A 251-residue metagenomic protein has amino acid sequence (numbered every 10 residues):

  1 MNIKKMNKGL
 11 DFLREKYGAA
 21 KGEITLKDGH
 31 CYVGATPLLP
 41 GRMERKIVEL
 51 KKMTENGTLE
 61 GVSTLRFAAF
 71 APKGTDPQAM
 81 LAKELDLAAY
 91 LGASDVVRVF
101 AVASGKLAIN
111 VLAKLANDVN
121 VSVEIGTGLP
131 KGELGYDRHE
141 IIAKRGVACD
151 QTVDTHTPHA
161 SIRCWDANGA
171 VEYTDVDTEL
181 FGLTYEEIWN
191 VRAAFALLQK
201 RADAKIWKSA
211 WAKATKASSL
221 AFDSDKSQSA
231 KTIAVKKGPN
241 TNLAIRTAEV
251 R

Functional and structural regions predicted by a protein language model:
M1-A35, T184-R251: C-terminal helix-rich "cap/oligomerization" subdomain common to oxidoreductases
L10-L13, Y17, G29-V99: Predominantly a Rossmann-like dinucleotide-binding segment in NAD(P)-dependent oxidoreductases
I24-T25, C31-L38, I47, L65-F67 (+3 more regions): Generic preference for hydrophobic/aromatic residues in regular secondary structure cores
G41-E44, A71-A79, F181-I188, K200 (+1 more regions): Short, structured coil/loop segments at alpha-helix boundaries
T58-L59, V119, D203: Residue-level recognition of short, well-ordered coil/turn positions that link secondary-structure elements
L65-A143, D154: Rossmann-like dinucleotide-binding domain that binds NAD(P)(H)
A93, G146, S219: Residue-level marker of positions within ordered structural domains that often coincide with functionally constrained
V119-W189, N242-R251: NAD(P)-dinucleotide binding in Rossmann-like oxidoreductases
